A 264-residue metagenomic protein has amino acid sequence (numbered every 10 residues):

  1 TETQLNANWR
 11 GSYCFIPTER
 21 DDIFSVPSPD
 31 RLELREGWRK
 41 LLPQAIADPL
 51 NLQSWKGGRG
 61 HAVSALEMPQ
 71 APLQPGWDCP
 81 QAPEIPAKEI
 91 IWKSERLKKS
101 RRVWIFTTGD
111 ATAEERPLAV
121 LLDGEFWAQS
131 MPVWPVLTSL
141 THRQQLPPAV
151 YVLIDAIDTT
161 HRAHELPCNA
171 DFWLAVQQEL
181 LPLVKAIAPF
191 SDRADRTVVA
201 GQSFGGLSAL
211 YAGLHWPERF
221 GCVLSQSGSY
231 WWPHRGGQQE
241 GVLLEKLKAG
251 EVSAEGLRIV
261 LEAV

Functional and structural regions predicted by a protein language model:
T1-V264: Non-catalytic cap/lid and distal C-terminal segments of serine-dependent acyl enzymes
